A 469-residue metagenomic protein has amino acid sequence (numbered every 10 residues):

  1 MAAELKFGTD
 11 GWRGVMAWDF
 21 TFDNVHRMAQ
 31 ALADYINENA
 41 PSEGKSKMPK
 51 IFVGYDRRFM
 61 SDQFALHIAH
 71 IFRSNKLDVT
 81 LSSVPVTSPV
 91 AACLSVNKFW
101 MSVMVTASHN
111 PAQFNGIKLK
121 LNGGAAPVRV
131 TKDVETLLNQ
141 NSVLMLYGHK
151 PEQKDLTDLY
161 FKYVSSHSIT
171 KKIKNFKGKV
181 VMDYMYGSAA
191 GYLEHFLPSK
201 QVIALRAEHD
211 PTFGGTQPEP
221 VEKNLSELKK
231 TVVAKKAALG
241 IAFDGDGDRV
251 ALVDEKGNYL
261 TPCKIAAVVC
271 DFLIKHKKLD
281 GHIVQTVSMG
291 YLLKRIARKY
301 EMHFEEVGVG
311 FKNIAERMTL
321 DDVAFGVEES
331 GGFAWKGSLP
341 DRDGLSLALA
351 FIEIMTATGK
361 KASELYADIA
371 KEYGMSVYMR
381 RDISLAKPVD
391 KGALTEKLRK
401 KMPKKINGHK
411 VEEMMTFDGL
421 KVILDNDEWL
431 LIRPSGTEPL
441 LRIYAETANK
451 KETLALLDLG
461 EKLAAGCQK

Functional and structural regions predicted by a protein language model:
M1-N75, K150-V180: An N-terminal, well-structured beta->alpha segment
A2, V15, N115-K235: Gly/Ser/Thr-enriched, mixed-charge loops and adjacent short helices that form phosphate/oxyanion-binding elements
F7-G8, V53, V79-S83, M104-V105 (+8 more regions): General beta-strand structural signal in soluble alpha/beta enzymes
D10, V53, V90, V103 (+12 more regions): Buried hydrophobic positions in well-ordered alpha/beta secondary-structure cores of metabolic enzymes
E38, F52-F114, F196-V253: N-terminal small/polar loop signature for handling phosphorylated ligands or for N-terminal nucleophile
V90, T136-K162, E255-V327, A334-W335: Proline/glycine-rich low-complexity loops and linkers
V103, G116-V134, D248-H276, V327 (+1 more regions): Glycine-rich phosphate-binding loop of actin/hexokinase-like ATP-binding domains
L239, L279-K469: Phosphate-binding and adjacent anionic-ligand microenvironments
